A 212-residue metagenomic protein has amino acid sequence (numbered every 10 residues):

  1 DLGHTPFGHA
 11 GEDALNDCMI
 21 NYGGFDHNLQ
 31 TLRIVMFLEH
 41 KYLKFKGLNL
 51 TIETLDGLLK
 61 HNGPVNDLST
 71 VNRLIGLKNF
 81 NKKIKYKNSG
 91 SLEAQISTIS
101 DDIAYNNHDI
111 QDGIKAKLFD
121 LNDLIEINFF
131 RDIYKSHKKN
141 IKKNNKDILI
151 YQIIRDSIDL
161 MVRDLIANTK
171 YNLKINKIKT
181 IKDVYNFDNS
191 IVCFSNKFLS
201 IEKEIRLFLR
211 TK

Functional and structural regions predicted by a protein language model:
D1-D17, T31, D101: His-Asp-centered metal-binding catalytic motifs of divalent-metal-dependent phosphohydrolases/nucleases
G24-L29, I34-K212: Histidine-centered, transition-metal-coordinating active-site segments
